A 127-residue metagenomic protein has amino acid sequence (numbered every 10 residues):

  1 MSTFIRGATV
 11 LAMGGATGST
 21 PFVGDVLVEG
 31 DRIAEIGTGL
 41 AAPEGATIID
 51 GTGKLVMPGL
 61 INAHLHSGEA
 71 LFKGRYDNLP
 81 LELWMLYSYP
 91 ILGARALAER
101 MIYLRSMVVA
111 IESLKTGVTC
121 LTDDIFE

Functional and structural regions predicted by a protein language model:
M1-E44, L55: N-terminal metal-binding scaffold of metallo-dependent hydrolase/deaminase domains
F4, T47, G59-I61: Residue-level marker for buried hydrophobic side chains located in beta-strands that build the well-ordered beta-sheet
M13, H66, F126: Flexible loop residues that form catalytic and substrate-binding hotspots at small-molecule/glycan-binding clefts
E44-D50: A short, polar/charged loop-to-alpha-helix boundary motif
G53, H64, G117: Conserved, mostly hydrophobic/aromatic
G59-A70: Histidine-centered catalytic micro-motifs
L71-L104: Active-site gating loops and adjacent loop-to-helix segments of metal-dependent hydrolytic enzymes
L92, S106-E127: Divalent metal-dependent hydrolysis catalytic cores, especially in the metallo-beta-lactamase
